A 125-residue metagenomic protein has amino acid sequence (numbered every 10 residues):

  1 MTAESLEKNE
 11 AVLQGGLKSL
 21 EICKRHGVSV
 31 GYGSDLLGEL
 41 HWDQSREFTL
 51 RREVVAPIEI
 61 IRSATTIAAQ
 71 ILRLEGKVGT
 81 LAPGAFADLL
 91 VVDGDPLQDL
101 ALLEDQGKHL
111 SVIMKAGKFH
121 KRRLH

Functional and structural regions predicted by a protein language model:
M1-K8, A101-Q106: Short, surface-exposed loop/helix-turn segments at secondary-structure junctions that function as lids/hinges flanking
E4-P96: His/Asp/Glu-enriched, well-ordered alpha-helical/loop segment that forms or immediately abuts the divalent-metal
S63-T66, Q70, F86-H125: C-terminal cap of metal-dependent C-N hydrolases
